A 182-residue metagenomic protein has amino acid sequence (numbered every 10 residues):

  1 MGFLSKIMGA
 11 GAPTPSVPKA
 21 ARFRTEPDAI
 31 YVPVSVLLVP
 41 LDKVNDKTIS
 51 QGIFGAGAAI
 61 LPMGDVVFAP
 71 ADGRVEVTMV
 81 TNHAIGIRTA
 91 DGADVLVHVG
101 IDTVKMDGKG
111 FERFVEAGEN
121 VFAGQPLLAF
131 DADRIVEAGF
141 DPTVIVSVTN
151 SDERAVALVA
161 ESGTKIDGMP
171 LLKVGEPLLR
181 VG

Functional and structural regions predicted by a protein language model:
G2-G182: Contiguous, well-folded functional domains in the mature portion of proteins
